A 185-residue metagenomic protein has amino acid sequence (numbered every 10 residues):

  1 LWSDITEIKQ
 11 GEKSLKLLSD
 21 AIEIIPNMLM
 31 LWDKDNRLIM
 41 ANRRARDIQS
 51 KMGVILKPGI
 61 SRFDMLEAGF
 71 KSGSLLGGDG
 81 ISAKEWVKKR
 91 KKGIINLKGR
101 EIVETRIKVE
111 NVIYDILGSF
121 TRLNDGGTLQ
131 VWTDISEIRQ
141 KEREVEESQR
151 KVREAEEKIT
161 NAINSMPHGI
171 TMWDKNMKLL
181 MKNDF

Functional and structural regions predicted by a protein language model:
L1, I5, G118-T128: Short loop/turn elements at sensory-signaling interfaces that couple input to output
L1-G11, K178-L180, D184-F185: Low-complexity/repetitive intrinsically disordered segments
S3-S14, T133-A155: PAS-associated C-terminal cap
E7, R46-D47, R122-D125, I135-E137: Short, surface-exposed beta-strand-loop junctions and turns on beta-sheet-rich folds
K13-R37, A41-R43, D47, V145-M177: PAS/LOV and related PAS-like sensory modules
I24, N111-D115, D125-G126: Coil-to-beta-strand transition motifs
M30-K98, T171-F185: PAS-family sensory domains
K88-I116: Per-ARNT-Sim (PAS) sensory domains and their PAS-associated C-terminal
